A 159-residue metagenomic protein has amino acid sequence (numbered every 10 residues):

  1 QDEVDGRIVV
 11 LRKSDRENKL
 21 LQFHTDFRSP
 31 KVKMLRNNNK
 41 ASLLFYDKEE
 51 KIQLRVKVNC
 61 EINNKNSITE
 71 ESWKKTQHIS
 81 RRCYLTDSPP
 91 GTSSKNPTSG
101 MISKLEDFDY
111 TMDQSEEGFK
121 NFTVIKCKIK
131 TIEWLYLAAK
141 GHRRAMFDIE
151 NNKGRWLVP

Functional and structural regions predicted by a protein language model:
R7-V10: Conserved beta-strand in the GNAT
R12-K51: A short mixed-secondary-structure module that forms the rim of ligand-binding clefts
Q53-P159: Charged, gly/pro-rich active-site loop segments
